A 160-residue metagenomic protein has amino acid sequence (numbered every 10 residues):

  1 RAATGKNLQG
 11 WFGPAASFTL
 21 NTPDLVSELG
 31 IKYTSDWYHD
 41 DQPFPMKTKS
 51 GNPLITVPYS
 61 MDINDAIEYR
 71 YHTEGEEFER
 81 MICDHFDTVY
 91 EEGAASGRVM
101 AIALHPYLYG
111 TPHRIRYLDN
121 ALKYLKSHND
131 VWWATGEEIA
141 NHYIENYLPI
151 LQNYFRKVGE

Functional and structural regions predicted by a protein language model:
A2, K6-S96, Y147-Q152: Active-site-adjacent pocket scaffolds in enzyme catalytic domains
Y33, C83-E160: C-terminal domain-boundary segment and adjacent tail
